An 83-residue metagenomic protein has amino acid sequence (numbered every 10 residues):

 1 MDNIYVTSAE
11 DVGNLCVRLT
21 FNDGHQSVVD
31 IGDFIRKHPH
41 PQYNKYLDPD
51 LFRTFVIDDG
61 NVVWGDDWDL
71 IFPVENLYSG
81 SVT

Functional and structural regions predicted by a protein language model:
M1-T83: Motif-centric detector for short Cys/His coordination patterns
